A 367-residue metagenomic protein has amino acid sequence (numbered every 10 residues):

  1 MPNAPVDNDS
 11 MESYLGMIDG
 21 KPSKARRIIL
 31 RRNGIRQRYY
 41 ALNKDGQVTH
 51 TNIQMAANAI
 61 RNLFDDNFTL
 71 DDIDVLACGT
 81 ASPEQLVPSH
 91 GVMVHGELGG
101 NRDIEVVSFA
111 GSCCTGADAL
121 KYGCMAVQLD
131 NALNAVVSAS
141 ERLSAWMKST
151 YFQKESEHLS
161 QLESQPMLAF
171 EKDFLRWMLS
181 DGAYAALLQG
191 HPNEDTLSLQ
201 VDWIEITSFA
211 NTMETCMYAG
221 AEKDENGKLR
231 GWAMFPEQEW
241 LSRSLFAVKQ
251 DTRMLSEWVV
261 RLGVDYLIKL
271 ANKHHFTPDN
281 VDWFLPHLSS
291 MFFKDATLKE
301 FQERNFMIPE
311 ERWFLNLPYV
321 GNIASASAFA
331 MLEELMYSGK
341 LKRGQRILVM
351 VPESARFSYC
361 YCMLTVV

Functional and structural regions predicted by a protein language model:
M1-T49, Q165-E257, P352, C362-V367: Condensing-enzyme catalytic core mediating Claisen C-C bond formation in acyl metabolism
V6, V87-S89, L120-K121, W146-Y151 (+2 more regions): Short acidic, glycine/serine/threonine-rich loops at helix termini
I28-D71, V75-E84: Metal-dependent C-N hydrolase catalytic cores
I53, A57, S82-E84, G96 (+4 more regions): Claisen-condensing/thiolase-fold acyl-transfer catalytic domains that form or cleave C-C bonds in fatty acid
D71-G79, P278-H287: Short glycine-rich phosphate-binding loop at a beta-alpha junction
G79, A110, A135-E141, L188 (+1 more regions): Short beta-strand segments
N131-Q153, F209-M217, M291: Acyl-CoA/ACP chain-elongation machinery
W146-A169: Short, flexible helix-coil linker/hinge segments at the edges of structured domains or between repeats
